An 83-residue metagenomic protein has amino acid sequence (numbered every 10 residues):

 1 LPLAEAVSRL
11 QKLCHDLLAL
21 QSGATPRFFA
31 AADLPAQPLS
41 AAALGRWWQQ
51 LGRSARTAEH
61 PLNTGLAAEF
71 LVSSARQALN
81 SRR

Functional and structural regions predicted by a protein language model:
L1-R83: AAA+ P-loop NTPase domains with strong preference for DNA replication initiators and clamp-loader complexes
